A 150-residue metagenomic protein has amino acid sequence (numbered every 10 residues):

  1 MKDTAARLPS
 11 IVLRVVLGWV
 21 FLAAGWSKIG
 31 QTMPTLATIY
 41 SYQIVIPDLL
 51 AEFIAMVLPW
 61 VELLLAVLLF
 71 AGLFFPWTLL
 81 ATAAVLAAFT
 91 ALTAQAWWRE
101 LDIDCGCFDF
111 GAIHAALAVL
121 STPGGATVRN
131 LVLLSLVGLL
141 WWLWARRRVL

Functional and structural regions predicted by a protein language model:
M1-G30, A71-L150: Extended, low-polarity transmembrane helix blocks
R7-I11, A37-Y40, L63: Short hydrophobic/aromatic-rich motifs at helix boundaries and adjacent loops
A24-L58: Solvent-exposed, well-ordered loop and adjacent helix/strand elements within mature globular domains that form
Q43, E52, E62, A91-T93 (+1 more regions): Short, surface-exposed linear patches
F53-W77: Hydrophobic alpha-helical transmembrane segments
